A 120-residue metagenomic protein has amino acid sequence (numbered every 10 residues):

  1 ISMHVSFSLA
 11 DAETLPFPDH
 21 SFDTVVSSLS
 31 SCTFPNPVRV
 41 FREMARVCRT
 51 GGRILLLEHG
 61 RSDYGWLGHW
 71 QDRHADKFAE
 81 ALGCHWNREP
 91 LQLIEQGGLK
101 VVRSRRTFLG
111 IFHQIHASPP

Functional and structural regions predicted by a protein language model:
S2, P35, R49: Short conserved AdoMet
S2-E13: Conserved SAM-binding strand-loop segment of SAM-dependent methyltransferases
S8, V26, L55: Conserved Rossmann-like nucleotide-binding pocket used by diverse enzymes that bind dinucleotide cofactors
E13-V25: A short acidic, Gly/Pro-enriched loop at the edge of an enzyme's catalytic core that lines a small-molecule cofactor
D23-N36: A short SAM/SAH-binding and catalytic strip from SAM-dependent methyltransferases
V38-T50: A short glycine-rich, Lys/Arg-flanked "PGG" loop and its adjoining helix->strand segment in the class I
R42, L55-Q114: C-terminal alpha-helical "lid/dimerization" subdomain adjacent to the S-adenosyl-L-methionine
Q114-P120: C-terminal lobe and adjacent flexible extensions of AdoMet/dcAdoMet transferase-like proteins
